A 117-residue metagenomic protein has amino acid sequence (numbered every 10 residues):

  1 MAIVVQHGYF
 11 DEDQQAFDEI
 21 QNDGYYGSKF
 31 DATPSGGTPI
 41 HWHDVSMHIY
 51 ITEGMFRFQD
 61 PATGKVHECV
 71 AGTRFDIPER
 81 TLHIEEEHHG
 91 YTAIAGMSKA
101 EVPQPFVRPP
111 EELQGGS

Functional and structural regions predicted by a protein language model:
M1-P34, P39-I40, L113-S117: A short, N-terminal "cap"/entry segment at the start of jelly-roll beta-barrel domains of the cupin/DSBH fold
F17-E19, G37-H43, Q59-D60, H67-E68 (+1 more regions): Short histidine-centered beta-strand/loop micro-motifs that create catalytic or ligand/metal-coordination sites
G24, P34-G36, E53-R57, K99-V102: Short, charged/polar surface micro-motifs in flexible loops or helix N-caps
W42-F58: Short, conserved beta-strand element in jelly-roll/cupin
P61-R80: Short acidic-glycine-tyrosine-enriched beta hairpin
R74, A95, P110-Q114: A beta-strand edge to alpha-helix "cap/lid" segment located at domain peripheries
E79-P105: Ligand-binding loop in jelly-roll beta-barrel domains
A100-S117: Short peripheral tails and domain-boundary helices/loops at the edges of structured domains
